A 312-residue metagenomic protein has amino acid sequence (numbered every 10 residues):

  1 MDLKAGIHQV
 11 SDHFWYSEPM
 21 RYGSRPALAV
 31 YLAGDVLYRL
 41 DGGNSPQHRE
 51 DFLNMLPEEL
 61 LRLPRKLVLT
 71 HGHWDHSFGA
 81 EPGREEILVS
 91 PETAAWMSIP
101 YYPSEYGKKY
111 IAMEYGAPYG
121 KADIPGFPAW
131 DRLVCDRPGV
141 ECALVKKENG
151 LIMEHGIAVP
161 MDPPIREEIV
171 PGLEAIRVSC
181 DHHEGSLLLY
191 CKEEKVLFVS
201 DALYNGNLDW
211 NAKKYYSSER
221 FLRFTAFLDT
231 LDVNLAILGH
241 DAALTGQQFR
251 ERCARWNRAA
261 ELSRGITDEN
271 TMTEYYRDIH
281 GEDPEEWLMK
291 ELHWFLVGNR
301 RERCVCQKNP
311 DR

Functional and structural regions predicted by a protein language model:
M1-L61, G126-R223: Catalytic core of the metallo-beta-lactamase
R25, S45-Q47, G72-F78, A94-M97 (+3 more regions): Active-site environment of divalent metal-dependent phosphoester hydrolases
R39-G43, P64-H73, V89-P91, R177-C180 (+2 more regions): Active-site neighborhood of phospho(di)ester-bond hydrolases with catalytic His/Asp-centered motifs
D51-F52, G79, Q248-E251: Residues at alpha-helix caps and immediate loop-helix transition turns in enzyme cores, especially N- and C-cap
N54-R166: Active-site HxH/HxHxD metal-binding segment of metal-dependent hydrolases
I99-Y102, N211, F249-R250: Short aromatic-enriched loop/helix-cap "lid" or pocket-rim segments at secondary-structure transitions that line
S104-K108, Y215, A254-R255: Short, hinge-like loop/turn segments at secondary-structure boundaries
R137, E141, A226-L235, A242-R312: Accessory terminal helices/loops
